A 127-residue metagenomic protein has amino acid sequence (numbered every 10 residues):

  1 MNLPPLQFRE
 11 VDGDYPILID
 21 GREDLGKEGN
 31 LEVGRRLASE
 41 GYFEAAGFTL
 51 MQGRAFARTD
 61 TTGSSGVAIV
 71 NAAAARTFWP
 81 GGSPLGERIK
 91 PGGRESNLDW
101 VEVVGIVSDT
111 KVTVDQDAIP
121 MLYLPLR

Functional and structural regions predicted by a protein language model:
M1-R127: Mid-to-C-terminal secondary-structure elements that act as membrane-proximal/extracytoplasmic interface segments
